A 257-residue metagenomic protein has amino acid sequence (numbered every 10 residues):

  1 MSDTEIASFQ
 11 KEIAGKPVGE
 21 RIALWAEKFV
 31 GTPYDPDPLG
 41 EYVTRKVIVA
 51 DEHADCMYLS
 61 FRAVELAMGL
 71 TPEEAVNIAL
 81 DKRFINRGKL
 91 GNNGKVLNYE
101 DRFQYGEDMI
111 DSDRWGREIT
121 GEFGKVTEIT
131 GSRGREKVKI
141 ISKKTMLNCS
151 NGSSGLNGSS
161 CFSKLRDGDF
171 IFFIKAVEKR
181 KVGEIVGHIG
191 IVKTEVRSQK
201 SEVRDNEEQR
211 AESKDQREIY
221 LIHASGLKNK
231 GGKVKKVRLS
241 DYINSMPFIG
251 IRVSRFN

Functional and structural regions predicted by a protein language model:
M1-K139, K164, K181-G183: N-terminal capping segments
I6, Q10, T44, G155 (+2 more regions): Generic preference for well-ordered secondary structure
W25-A26, S60, G155-G158, R166-D167 (+1 more regions): Generic detector of short, locally flexible boundary/turn motifs and exposed helical patches
I48-D55, N77, E207, D215 (+2 more regions): Bimodal feature
N77, N86, N92-N93, N98 (+6 more regions): Detector for Asparagine
T127-K179: A mid-sequence, solvent-exposed acidic-amphipathic segment
S153-L156, T194-E218, N257: Short, basic, low-complexity termini and linkers enriched in Ser/Thr/Gly/Pro that act as targeting/leader peptides
F162, D167-A176, E184-G187, I191-T194 (+1 more regions): Low-complexity, Gly/Ser/Thr/Pro-rich intrinsically disordered linker/tail segments
